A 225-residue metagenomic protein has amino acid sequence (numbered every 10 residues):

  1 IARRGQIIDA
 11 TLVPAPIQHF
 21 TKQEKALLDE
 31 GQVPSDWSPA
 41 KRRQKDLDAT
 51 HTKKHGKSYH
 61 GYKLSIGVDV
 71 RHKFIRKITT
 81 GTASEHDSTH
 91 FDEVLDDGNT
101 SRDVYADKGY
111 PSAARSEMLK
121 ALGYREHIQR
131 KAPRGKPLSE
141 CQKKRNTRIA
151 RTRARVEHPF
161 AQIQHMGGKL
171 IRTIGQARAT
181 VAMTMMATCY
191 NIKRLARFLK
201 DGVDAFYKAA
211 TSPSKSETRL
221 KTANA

Functional and structural regions predicted by a protein language model:
I1-A121, C189, E217-K221: Polybasic low-complexity intrinsically disordered regions
Q18-H19, F74, G167-I171, N191-V203: Short helix-capping/linker segments at secondary-structure and domain boundaries
E24, S84, R172, F206-K208: A short hydrophobic/aromatic micro-motif that marks alpha-helical segments and, especially, helix-coil
H86-H90, L138, K208-A209: A short, polar/proline- and glycine-enriched secondary-structure boundary/capping micro-motif
E93, H158, Q162, A187 (+1 more regions): Alpha-helical scaffold segments in soluble metabolic enzymes
T100-D103, K108-T184, V203, P213-K215 (+1 more regions): Helix-centered, glycine/charged polyanion-binding patches within enzymatic domains that contact phosphate-containing
A179, M185-L199, V203-F206, T211: Charge-patterned, long linear interaction tracts outside catalytic cores
